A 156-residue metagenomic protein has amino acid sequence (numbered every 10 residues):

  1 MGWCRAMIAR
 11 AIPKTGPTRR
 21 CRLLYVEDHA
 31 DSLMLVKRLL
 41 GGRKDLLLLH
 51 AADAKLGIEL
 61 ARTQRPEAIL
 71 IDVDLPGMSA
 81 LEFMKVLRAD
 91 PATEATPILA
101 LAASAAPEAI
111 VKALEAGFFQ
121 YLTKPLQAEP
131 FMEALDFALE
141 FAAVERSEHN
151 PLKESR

Functional and structural regions predicted by a protein language model:
E27: Conserved acidic carboxylate
A30-L49: Two-component/phosphorelay signaling modules centered on CheY-like receiver
E59, L81-E94: Short amphipathic alpha-helix used as the core "switch/output" element in two-component signaling
Q64-L75: Active-site beta3 strand of CheY-like receiver
P76, E94, A106: The feature encodes the CheY-like receiver
L81-E82, A105-Q120, E133, R146: Alpha4 helix (beta4-alpha4-beta5 surface) of REC/receiver domains from two-component response regulators
L126-L135, S147: C-terminal output helix
